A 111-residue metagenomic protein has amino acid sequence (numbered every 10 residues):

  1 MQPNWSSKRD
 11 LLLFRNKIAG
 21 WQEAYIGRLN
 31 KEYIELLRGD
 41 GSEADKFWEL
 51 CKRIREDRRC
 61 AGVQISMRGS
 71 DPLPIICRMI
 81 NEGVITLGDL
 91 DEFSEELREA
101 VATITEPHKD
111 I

Functional and structural regions predicted by a protein language model:
M1-I111: Acidic, Ser/Pro/Thr-rich low-complexity regulatory regions and the short amphipathic helical interaction modules they
